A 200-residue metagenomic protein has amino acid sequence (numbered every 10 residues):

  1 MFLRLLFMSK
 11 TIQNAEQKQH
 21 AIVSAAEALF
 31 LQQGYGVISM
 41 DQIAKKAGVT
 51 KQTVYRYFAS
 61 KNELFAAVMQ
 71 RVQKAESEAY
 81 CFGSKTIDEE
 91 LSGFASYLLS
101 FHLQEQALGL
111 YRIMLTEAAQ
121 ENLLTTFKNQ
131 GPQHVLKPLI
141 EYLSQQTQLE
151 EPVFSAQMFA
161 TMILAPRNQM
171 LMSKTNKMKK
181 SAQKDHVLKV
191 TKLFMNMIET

Functional and structural regions predicted by a protein language model:
M1-Q33, V37-K46, N62-E63: Basic, helix-initiating cap at the start of DNA-binding domains
M1-S9, K137, E141, Q145 (+3 more regions): C-terminal peripheral helix-coil segments that are non-catalytic and often amphipathic
A26, A47-F58: Short hydrophobic/aromatic patch on the recognition helix
L31, Y55-A59, A67: Base-recognition residues in the alpha-helical recognition helix of bacterial helix-turn-helix
A66-F94, H102: Amphipathic alpha-helical linker/stalk segments
E76, S100-P138, K177: Short secondary-structure transition hinges
K85, E89, N122-T147, V153 (+1 more regions): Amphipathic alpha-helical packing segments from all-alpha helical-bundle domains
D88-Q104, L108, R112, Q157 (+2 more regions): Amphipathic alpha-helical segments that line or abut small-molecule/effector binding pockets and mediate allosteric
